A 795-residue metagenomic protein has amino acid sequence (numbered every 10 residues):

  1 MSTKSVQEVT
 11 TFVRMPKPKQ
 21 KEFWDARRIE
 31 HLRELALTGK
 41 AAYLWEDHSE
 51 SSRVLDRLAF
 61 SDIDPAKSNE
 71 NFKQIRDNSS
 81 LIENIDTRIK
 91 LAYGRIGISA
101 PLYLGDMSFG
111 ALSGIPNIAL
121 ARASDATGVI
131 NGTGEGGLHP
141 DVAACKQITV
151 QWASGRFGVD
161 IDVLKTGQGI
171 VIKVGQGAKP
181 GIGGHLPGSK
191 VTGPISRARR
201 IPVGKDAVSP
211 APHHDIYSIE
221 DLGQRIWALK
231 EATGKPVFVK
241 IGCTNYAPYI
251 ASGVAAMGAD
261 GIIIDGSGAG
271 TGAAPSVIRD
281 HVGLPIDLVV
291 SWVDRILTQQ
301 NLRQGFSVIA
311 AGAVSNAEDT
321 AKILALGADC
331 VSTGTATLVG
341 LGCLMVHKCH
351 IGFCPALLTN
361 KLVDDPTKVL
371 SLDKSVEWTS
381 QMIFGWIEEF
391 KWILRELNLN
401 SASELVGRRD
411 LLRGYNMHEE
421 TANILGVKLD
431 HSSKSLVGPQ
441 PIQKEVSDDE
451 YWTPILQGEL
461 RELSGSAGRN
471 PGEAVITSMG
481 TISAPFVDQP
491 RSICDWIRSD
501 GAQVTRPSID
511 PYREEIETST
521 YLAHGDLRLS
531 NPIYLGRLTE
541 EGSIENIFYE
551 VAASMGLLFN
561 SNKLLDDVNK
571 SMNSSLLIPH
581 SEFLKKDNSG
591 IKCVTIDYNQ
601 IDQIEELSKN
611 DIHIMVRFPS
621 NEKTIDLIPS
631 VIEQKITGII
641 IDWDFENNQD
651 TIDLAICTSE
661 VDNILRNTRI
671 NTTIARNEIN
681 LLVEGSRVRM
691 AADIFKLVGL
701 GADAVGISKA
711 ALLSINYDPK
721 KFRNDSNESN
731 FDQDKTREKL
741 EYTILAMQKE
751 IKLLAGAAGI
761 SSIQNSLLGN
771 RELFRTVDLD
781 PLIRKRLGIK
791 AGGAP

Functional and structural regions predicted by a protein language model:
M1-L102, D106-K190, P194, V376-S574 (+3 more regions): Conserved, well-structured core domains of diverse proteins
R95-S99, R199, G268: Active-site-adjacent bridging/hinge elements
A100-L102, T127-V129, K146-I148, Q168-I172 (+20 more regions): Structural beta-strand/beta-sheet cores of well-ordered domains, especially the beta-sheet scaffolds that support
M107, A153, R537-T539, S561-L564 (+4 more regions): Structural motif
T127, A178, R225, L229-A232 (+22 more regions): Change "in soluble alpha/beta enzymes" to "in soluble alpha/beta proteins
I148-V150, V208-L370, M417, I591 (+1 more regions): Glycine-rich phosphate/ribose-binding loops and adjacent secondary-structure elements that form binding surfaces
T166-V203, G327-C330, A336-N400, G407-Y415 (+6 more regions): Mobile "lid/hinge" segments at catalytic clefts and subdomain interfaces of large enzymes
A198-I201, A207-H213, K790: Glycine-rich phosphate/pyrophosphate-binding loop and adjacent beta-alpha nucleotide/cofactor-binding cores
